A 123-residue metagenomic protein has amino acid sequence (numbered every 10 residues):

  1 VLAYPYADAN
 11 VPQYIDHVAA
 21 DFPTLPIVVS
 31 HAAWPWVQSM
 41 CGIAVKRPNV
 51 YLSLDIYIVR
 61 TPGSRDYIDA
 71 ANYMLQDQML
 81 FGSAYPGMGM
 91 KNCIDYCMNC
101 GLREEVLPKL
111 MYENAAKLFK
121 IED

Functional and structural regions predicted by a protein language model:
V1-L80: Catalytic pocket-lining loop regions of alpha/beta-barrel enzymes, especially the amidohydrolase/enolase/GH5 lineages
H31, L52, A84, L107 (+1 more regions): Divalent metal-coordination and catalytic microenvironments
P35-W36, M88-N92: Short alpha-helical
I58-P62, A71, G82-G89, N99-R103: Short amphipathic alpha-helical interaction segments
L75-Q78, K91-D123: Mid-to-C-terminal alpha-helical segments outside catalytic/metal-binding sites
